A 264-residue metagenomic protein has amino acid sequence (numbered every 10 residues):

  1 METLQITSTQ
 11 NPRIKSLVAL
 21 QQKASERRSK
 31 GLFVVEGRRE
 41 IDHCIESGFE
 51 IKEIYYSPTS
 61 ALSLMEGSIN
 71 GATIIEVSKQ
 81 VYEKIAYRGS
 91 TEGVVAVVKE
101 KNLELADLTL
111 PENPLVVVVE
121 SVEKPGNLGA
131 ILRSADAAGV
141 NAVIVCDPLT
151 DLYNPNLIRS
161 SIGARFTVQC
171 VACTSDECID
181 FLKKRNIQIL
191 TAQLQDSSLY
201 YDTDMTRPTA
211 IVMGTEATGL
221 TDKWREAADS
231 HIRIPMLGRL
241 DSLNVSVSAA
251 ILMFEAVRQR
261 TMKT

Functional and structural regions predicted by a protein language model:
M1-S60, L149-T150: Boundary-proximal intrinsically disordered activation/regulatory segments immediately upstream of a helical core
L4-S8, I75-S78, V168-D176: Short acidic-hydrophobic, aromatic-tinged amphipathic segments that line or gate anion-handling sites
G37, E123-I131, N244-S248: Amphipathic alpha-helical repeat scaffolds
E46, L103, L108-D196: RNA substrate-binding interface of SAM-dependent RNA methyltransferases
N70-V97: Glycine/small-residue-rich loop that forms an oxyanion/phosphate-binding "nest" at active or ligand-binding sites
V77-S78, E120, C146-D147, Q169 (+1 more regions): Short beta->alpha connector loops at strand-helix junctions that form conserved, small/polar/Pro-enriched
A137-A138, L152, L157-A164, D222-T264: Structured adenosyl-cofactor binding patch, chiefly the S-adenosyl-L-methionine
L190-L240, N244: Active-site/ligand-binding-proximal alpha/beta "capping" segment
